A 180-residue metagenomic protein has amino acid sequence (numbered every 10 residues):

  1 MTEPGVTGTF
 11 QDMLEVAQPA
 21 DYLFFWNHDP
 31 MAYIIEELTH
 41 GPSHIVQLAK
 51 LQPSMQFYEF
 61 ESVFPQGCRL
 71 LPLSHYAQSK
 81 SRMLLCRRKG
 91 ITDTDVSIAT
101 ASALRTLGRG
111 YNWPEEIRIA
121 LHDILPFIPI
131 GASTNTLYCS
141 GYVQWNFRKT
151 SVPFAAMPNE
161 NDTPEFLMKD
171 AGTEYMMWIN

Functional and structural regions predicted by a protein language model:
T2-S43, Y76-N180: N-terminal capping segments
V16, Q66-H75: A short, polar/proline- and glycine-enriched secondary-structure boundary/capping micro-motif
H44-L48: Catalytic histidine site
K50-C68: Catalytic Cys-His active-site segments of thiol-dependent hydrolases/isopeptidases
M55-Q56, C68-R69, T94-D95, P153: Intrinsically disordered, low-complexity acidic/polar segments
